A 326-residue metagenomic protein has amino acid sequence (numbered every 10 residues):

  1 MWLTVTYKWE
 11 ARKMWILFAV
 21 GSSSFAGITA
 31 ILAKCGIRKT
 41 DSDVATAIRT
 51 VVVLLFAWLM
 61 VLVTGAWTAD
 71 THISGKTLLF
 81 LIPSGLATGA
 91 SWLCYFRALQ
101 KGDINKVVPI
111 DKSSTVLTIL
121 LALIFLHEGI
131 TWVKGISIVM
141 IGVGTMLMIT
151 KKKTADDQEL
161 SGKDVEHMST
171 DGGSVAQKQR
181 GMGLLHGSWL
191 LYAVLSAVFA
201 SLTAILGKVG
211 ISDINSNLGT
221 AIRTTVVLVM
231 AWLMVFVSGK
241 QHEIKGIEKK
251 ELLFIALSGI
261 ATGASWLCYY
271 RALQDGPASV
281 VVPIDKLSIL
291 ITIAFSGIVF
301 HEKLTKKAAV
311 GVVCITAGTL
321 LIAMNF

Functional and structural regions predicted by a protein language model:
L3-S24, A33, R38-V44, I48-L81 (+7 more regions): Membrane-interface interhelical linkers
A19, T46-A47, L81, V108-D111 (+6 more regions): Hydrophobic/aromatic positions within or immediately flanking transmembrane alpha-helices of multi-pass small-molecule
G27, I31, W58, G85-A90 (+10 more regions): Hydrophobic/small/kink-forming positions within alpha-helical transmembrane segments of polytopic membrane proteins
G36, A45, A98, I124-L126 (+5 more regions): Hydrophobic/aromatic residues within transmembrane alpha-helices of multi-pass small-molecule transporters
I37-V52, L99-L117, T220-R223, G263-L267 (+2 more regions): Helix-helix packing/entry segments at the starts of transmembrane helices
A57, L120-L123, V133-K152, K163-E166 (+2 more regions): Hydrophobic transmembrane alpha-helices of multi-pass small-molecule transport proteins
A57-T68, T118-T131, F199-V209, A261-Q274 (+1 more regions): Hydrophobic alpha-helical transmembrane segments in multi-pass integral membrane proteins
V116-G135, L290-A309: C-terminal transmembrane-helix exit sites in multi-pass transporters
